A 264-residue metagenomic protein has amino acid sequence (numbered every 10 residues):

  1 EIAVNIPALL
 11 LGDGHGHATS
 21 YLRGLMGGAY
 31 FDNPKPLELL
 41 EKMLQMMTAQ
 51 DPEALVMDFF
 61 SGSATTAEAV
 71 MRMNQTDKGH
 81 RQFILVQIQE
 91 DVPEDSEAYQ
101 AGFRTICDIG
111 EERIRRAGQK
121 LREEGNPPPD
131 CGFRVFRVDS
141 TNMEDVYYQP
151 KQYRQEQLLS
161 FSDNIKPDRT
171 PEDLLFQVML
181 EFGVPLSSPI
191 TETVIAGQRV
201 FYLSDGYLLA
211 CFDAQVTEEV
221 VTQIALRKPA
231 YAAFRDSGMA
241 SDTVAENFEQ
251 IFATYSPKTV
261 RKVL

Functional and structural regions predicted by a protein language model:
E1-L55, D77, E90-P93, P129: Class I S-adenosyl-L-methionine
H17-T19, S63-E68, T76, E90-D95 (+3 more regions): Flexible loop/turn segments at secondary-structure boundaries
L37-G118: Conserved S-adenosyl-L-methionine
G132-E144: A conserved beta-strand->alpha-helix junction
V135, D173, E181, L203 (+2 more regions): In a subset of proteins, long, contiguous C-terminal domains/tails are tracked
V146-F161, P167, P171: Polar, glycine-rich mid-to-C-terminal structural blocks that act as macromolecule-binding/assembly scaffolds
I165-G183, S187, R235: Glycine- and aromatic-enriched alpha-helical transmembrane segments of multi-pass membrane proteins
E181-V200: Conserved helicase/translocase motor-coupling segment
